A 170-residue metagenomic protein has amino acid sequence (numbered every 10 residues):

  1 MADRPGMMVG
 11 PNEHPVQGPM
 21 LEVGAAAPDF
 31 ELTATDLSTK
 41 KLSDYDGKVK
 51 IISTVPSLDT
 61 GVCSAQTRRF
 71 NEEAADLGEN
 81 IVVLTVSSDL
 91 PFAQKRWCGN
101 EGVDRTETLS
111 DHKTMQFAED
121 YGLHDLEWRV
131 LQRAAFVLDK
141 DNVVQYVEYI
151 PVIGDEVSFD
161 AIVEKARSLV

Functional and structural regions predicted by a protein language model:
M1-V170: Chalcogenol-based redox active-site neighborhoods
